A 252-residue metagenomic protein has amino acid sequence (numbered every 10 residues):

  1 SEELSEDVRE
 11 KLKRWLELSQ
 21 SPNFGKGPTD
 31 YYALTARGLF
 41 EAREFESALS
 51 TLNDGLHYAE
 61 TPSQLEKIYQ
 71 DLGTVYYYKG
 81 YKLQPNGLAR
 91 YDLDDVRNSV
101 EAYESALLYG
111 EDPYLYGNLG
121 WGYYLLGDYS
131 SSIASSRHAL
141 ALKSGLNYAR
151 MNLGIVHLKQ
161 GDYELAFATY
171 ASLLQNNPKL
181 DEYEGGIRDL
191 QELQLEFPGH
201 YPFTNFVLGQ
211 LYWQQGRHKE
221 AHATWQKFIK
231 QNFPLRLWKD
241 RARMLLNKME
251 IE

Functional and structural regions predicted by a protein language model:
E17, N23, H57, E101-L108 (+4 more regions): Conserved structural position within tetratricopeptide repeats
P28, P62-L65, D112, L146 (+3 more regions): Residue-level recognition of tetratricopeptide repeat
A33, R37, K67-Y78, Y114-Y124 (+2 more regions): Conserved alpha-helical positions within TPR/SEL1-like repeat arrays
E184-E252: Terminal, low-structured helical/coil segments at or just beyond the last alpha-helical repeat
